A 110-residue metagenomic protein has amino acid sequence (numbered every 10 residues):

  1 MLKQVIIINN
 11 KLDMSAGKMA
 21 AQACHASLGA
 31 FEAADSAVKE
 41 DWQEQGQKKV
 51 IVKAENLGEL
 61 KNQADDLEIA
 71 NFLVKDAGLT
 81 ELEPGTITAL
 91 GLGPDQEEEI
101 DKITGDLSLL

Functional and structural regions predicted by a protein language model:
Q4-V5, N9-A34: Glycine- and Gly-Pro-enriched alpha-helical subdomains that act as flexible, kink-prone "lid/hinge" or packing modules
I6-I7, Q45-N56, D66-L110: Short basic, glycine-rich beta-strand/loop surfaces that mediate nucleic-acid
A16, A20-C24, L57, Q96 (+1 more regions): Generic structural signal for well-ordered, non-membrane alpha-helical segments in soluble metabolic enzymes
A21, K39, I103-T104: Positively charged, polar, low-complexity stretches
A34-K48: Active-site pocket-lining segment
K61, D65: Anion (oxyanion) recognition and catalysis
